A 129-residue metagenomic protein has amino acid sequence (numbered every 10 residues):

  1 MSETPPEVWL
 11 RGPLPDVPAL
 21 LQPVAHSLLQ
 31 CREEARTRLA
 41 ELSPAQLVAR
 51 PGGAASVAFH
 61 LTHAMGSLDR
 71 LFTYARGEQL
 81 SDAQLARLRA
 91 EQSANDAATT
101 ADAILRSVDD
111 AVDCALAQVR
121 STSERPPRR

Functional and structural regions predicted by a protein language model:
M1-P23, G66-R129: Short, helix-capping/interhelical loops that line the mouth of catalytic, cofactor-, or ligand-binding pockets
A25-C31: Short, contiguous, helix-prone interaction/anchoring segments in small proteins
L29, P51-A54, A98, D102-L105: Short, solvent-exposed loop/helix junctions and linker helices that flank or host conserved functional motifs
C31-R38, A111: Amphipathic alpha-helical packing segments from all-alpha helical-bundle domains
R36-L47: Short amphipathic alpha-helical segments and their helix-coil junctions
V48-V57, R129: A glycine-rich, coil/turn loop motif that links secondary-structure elements
H63: Histidine-centered divalent metal-coordination motifs
